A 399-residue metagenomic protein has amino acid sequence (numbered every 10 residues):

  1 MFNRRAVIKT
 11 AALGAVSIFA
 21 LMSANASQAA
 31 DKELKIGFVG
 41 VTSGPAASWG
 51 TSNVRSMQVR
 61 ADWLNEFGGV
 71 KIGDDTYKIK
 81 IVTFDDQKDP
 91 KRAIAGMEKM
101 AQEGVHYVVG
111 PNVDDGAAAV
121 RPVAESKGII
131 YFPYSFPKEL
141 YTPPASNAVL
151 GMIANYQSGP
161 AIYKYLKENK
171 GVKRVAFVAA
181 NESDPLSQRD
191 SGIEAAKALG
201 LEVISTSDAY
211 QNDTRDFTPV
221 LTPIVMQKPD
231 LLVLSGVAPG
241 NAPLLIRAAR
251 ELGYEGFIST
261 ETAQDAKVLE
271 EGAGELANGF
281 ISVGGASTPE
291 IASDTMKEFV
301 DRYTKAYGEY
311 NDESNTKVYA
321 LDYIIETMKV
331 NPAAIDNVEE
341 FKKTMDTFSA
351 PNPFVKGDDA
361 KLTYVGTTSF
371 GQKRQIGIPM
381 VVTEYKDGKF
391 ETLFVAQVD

Functional and structural regions predicted by a protein language model:
F2-T10, G14, A29-D399: Extracytosolic ligand-binding ectodomains
A12-M22: Bacterial N-terminal signal peptides
M22-A29: Sec/Tat signal peptide C-region and signal peptidase I cleavage site
